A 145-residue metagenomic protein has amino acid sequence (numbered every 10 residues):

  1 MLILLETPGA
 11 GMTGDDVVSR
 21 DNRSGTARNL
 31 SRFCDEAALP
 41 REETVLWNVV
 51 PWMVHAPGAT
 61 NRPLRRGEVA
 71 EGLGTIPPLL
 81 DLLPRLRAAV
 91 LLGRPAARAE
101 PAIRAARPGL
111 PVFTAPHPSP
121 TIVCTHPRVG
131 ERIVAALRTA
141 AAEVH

Functional and structural regions predicted by a protein language model:
M1-A106, L110-P116, P120-V123, A135-R138: A polyanion-binding, active-site-adjacent surface
E131-H145: A polyampholytic, Gly/Pro-enriched intrinsically disordered region
